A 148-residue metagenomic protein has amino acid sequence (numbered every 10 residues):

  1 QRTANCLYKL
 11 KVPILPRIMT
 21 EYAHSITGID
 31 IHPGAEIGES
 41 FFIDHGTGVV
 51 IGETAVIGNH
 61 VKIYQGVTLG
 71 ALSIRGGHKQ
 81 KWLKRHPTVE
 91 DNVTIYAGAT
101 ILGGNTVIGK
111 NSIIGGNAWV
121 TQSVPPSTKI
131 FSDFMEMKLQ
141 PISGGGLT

Functional and structural regions predicted by a protein language model:
Q1-E21, I142-T148: Terminal amphipathic alpha-helical/low-complexity segments used for targeting or macromolecular assembly
Y22-H24, Q80: Short solvent-exposed loop/turn micro-motifs enriched in small/polar/acidic residues
T27, H32-P33, G38-E39, D44-E53 (+11 more regions): Left-handed beta-helix
G77-H86: Regulatory activation segment
